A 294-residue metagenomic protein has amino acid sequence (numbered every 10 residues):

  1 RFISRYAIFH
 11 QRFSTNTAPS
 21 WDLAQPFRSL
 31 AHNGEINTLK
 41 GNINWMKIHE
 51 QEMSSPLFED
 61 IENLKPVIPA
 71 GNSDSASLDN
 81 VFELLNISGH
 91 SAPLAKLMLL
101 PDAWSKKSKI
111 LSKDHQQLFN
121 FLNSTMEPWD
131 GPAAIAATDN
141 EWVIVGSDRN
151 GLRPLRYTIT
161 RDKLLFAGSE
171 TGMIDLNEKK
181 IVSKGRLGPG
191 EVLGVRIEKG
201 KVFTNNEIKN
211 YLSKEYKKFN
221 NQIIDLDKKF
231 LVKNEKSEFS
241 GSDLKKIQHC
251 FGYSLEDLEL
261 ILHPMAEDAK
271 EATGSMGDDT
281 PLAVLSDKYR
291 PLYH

Functional and structural regions predicted by a protein language model:
R1-H294: Conserved short alpha-helical segments that host acidic/polar catalytic motifs at enzyme active sites
